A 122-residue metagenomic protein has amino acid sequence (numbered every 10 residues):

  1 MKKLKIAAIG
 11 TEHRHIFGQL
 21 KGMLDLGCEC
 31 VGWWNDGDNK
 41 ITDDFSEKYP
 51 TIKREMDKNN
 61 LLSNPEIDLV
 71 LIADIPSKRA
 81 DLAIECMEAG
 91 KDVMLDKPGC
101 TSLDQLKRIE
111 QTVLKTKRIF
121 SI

Functional and structural regions predicted by a protein language model:
M1-Y49: N-terminal Rossmann-like dinucleotide-binding module
V31, E55, S121: General small-molecule cofactor/ligand-binding pocket signal
G32, D68-L69, I119: Short, Asp-centered acidic motifs that coordinate Mg2+ and/or phosphate in catalytic or ligand-binding sites
N39, Y49-T112: Beta-loop-alpha module in the N-terminal Rossmann-like domain of NAD(P)-dependent dehydrogenases, especially those
R108-I122: Rossmann-fold dehydrogenase core element
